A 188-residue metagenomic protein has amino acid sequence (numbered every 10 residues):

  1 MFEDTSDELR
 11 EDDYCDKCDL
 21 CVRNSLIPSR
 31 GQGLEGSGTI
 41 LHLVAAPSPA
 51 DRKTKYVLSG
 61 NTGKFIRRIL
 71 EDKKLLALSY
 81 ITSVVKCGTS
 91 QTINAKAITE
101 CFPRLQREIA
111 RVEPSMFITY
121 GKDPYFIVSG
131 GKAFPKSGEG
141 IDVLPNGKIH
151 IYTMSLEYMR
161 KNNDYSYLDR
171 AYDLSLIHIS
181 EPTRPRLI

Functional and structural regions predicted by a protein language model:
M1-S180: A polyanion-binding, active-site-adjacent surface
E181-R184, I188: Positively charged, low-complexity/disordered segments
